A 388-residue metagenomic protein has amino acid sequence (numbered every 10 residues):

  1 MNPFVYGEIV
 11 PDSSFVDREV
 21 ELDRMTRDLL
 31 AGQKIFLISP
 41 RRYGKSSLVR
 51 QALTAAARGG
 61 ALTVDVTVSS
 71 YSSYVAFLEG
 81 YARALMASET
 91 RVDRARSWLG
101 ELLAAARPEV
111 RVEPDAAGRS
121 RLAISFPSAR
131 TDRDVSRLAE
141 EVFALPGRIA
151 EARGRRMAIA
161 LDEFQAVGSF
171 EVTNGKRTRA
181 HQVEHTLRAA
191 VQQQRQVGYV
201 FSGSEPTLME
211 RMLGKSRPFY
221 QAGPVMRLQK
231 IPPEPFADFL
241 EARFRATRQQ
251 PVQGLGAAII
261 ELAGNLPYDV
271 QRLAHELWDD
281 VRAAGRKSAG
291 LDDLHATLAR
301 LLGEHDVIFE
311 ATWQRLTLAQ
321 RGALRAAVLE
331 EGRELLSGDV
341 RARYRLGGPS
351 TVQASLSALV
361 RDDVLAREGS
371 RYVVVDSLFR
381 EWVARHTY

Functional and structural regions predicted by a protein language model:
M1-Y43, S47-A56: Walker A/P-loop-proximal flanking segment of P-loop NTPase domains
I38-Y43, S47-I159, V167-G168, T173 (+1 more regions): P-loop NTPase nucleotide-binding core
E151-A160, A166-K215: Sensor-1/coupling segment of RecA-like P-loop NTPase cores
G198, E210-E261, A283-R286: Helix-loop-helix "sensor" segment of P-loop NTPases
N265, D269-G347: Winged-helix-like regulatory helical subdomains adjacent to P-loop NTPase cores
Y344-R361: Short amphipathic alpha-helical interaction segments
V360-S370: A short, conserved structural fragment
L378-Y388: Short, amphipathic alpha-helical interaction segments positioned at domain boundaries
